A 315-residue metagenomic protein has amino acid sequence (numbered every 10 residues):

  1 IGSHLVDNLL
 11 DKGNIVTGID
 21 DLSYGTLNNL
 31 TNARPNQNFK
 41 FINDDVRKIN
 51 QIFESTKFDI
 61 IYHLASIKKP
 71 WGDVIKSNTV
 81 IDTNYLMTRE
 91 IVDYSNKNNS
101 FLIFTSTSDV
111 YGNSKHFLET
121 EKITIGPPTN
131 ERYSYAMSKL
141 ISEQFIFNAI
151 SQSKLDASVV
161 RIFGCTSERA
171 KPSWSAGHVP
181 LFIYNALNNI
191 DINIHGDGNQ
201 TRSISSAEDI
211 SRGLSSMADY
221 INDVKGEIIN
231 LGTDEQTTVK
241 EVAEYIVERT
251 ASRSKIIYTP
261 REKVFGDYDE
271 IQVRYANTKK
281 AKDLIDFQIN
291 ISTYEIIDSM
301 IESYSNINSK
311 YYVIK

Functional and structural regions predicted by a protein language model:
I1-F163, M300-N306: N-terminal Rossmann-like NAD(P)+-binding domain of SDR-like oxidoreductases, especially those catalyzing
L5, L214-A218, A243-I246, T293 (+1 more regions): Hydrophobic "lid"/C-terminal helical patch of Rossmann-like NAD(P)-dependent dehydrogenase/epimerase domains
G25, I75, T83-L86, Y133 (+7 more regions): Residue-level signal for the nucleotide or nucleotide-sugar donor/cofactor binding architecture
I61, I210, L214, L231 (+3 more regions): Non-catalytic, hydrophobic alpha-helical segments
L140, S153-D156, T166-P180, I190 (+7 more regions): Glycine/proline-rich active-site loop of Rossmann-fold NAD(P)-dependent oxidoreductases
D197-N199, G226-I229, K240-A243, A251-V273 (+1 more regions): C-terminal "lid/loop" region of Rossmann-like NAD(P)-dependent oxidoreductases
A207, L214, E262-Q288, S292: Conserved C-terminal active-site "lid" loop/helix of NAD(P)H-dependent oxidoreductases that clamps the redox cofactor
K279, S292-K315: Amphipathic terminal alpha-helices
